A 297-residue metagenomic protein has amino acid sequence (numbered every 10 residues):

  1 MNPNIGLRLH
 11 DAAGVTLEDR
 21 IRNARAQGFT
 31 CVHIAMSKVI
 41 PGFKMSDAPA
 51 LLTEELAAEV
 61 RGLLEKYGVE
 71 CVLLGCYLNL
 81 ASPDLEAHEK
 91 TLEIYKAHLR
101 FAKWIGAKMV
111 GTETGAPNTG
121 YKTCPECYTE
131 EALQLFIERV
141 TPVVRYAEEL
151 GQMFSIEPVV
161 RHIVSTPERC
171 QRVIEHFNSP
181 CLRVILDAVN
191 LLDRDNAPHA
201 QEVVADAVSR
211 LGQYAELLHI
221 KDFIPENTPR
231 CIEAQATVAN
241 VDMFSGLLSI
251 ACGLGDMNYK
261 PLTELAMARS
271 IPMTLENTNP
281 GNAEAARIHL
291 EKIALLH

Functional and structural regions predicted by a protein language model:
M1-A107, S179, R183, E264 (+2 more regions): N-terminal pre-domain/capping segments
N2-L7, V32, I137-I250, D256 (+1 more regions): Acidic/histidine-rich catalytic cores of soluble enzymes
R8-A12, A35-V39, C76-N79, G115-P117 (+4 more regions): Active-site beta-loop-alpha junctions enriched in small/polar residues
V15, V203-D206, G253-M267: A short, acidic, amphipathic alpha-helical segment used as a generic capping/interface helix at domain edges
E18-D19, R25, A58-Y67, S82-V184 (+1 more regions): Active-site acidic/histidine proton-transfer and metal-coordination neighborhood in alpha/beta enzyme cores
V32, V72-L74, V110, F154 (+2 more regions): Hydrophobic residues within beta-strands of alpha/beta enzymes
P41, N118-K122, N227-R230: Short acidic/His/Gly/Ser-rich catalytic and metal-binding motifs that mark active-site loops of diverse hydrolases
M45-L56, Y128-L135, M243-G255: A short acidic, glycine-rich active-site loop that binds or catalyzes chemistry on phosphate/adenosine moieties
